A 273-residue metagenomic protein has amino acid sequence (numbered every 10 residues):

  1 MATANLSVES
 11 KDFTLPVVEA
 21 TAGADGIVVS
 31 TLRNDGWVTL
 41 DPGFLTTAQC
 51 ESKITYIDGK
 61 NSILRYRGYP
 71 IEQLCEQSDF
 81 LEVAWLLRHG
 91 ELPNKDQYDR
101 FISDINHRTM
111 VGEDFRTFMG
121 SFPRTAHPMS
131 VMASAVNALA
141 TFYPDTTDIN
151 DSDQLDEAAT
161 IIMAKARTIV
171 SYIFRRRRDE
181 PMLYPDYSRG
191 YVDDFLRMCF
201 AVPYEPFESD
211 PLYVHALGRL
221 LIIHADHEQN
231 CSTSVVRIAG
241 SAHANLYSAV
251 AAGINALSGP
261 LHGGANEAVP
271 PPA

Functional and structural regions predicted by a protein language model:
M1-A273: Hydrophobic alpha-helical bundle cores within soluble ligand-binding/oligomerization subdomains
